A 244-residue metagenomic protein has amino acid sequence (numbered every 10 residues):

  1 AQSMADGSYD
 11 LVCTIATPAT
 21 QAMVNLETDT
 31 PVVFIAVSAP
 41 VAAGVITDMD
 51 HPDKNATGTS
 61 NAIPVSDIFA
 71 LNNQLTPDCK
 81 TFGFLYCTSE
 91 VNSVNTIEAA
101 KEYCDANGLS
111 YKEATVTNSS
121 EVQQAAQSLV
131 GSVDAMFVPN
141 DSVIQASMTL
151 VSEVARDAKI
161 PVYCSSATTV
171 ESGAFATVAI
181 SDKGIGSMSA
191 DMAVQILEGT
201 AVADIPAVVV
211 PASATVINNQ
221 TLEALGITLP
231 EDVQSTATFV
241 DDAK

Functional and structural regions predicted by a protein language model:
A1, T17-V24, S66-F69, I97 (+6 more regions): Extracytoplasmic/secreted envelope proteins and their assembly/folding machinery, especially bacterial periplasmic
A1-T47, V138-R156, I160-S165: Beta-alpha junction/loop-to-helix N-cap segments that form part of ligand/metal-binding clefts
D10-V12, K80, D134: Conserved acidic residues
P40-T81, I180-T200: Hydrophobic alpha-helical segments within soluble ligand-binding/sensing domains
T57-C104, P206-T221: An alpha-beta-alpha
V91-I160, S166: Pocket-lining segment of extracytoplasmic ligand-binding domains
S172-G173: Small-residue-rich helix-loop
Q195-K244: Hinge/cleft segment of the Venus flytrap/periplasmic-binding protein
